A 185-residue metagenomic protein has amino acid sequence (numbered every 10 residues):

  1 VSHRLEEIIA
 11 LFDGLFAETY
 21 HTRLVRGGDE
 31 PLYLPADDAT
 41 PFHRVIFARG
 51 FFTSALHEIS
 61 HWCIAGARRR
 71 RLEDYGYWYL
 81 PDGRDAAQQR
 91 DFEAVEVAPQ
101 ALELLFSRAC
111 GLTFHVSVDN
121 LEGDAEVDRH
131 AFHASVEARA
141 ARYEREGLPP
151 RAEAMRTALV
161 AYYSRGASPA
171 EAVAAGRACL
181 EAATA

Functional and structural regions predicted by a protein language model:
V1-A39, Q89-A94: Auxiliary, metal-adjacent structural segments of Zn-dependent hydrolase domains
D38-S54, Q89: Short pre-active-site segment immediately N-terminal to the catalytic Zn-binding motif
T53-G66: Active-site recognition of the HExxH zinc-binding catalytic motif
H61, L104-R108, E137: Amphipathic alpha-helical core segments of compact helical bundles
I64-V97, V116-E126: Post-HEXXH active-site segment of zinc metalloproteases
E93-A109: An active-site-proximal "capping" alpha-helix that borders the catalytic cofactor pocket
L105-N120: Short helix/loop segments within enzyme catalytic domains that coordinate or immediately flank catalytic cofactors
V118-A185: Pan-zinc metallopeptidase signature
